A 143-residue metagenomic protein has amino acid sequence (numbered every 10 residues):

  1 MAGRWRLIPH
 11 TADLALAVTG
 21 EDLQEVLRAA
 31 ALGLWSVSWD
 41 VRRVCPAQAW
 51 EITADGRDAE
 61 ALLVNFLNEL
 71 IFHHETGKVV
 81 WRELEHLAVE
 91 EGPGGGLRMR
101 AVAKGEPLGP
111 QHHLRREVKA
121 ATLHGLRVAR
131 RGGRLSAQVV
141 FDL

Functional and structural regions predicted by a protein language model:
M1-L143: N-terminal intrinsically disordered, cationic/polar leader segments that include organellar targeting peptides
